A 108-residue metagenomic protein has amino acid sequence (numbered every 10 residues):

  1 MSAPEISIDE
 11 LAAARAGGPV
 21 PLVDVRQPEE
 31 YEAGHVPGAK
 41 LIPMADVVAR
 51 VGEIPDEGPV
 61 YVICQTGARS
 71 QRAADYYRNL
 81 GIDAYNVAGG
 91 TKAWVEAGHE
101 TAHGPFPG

Functional and structural regions predicted by a protein language model:
M1-P21, Q27-P59, A68-G108: Rhodanese-like catalytic fold shared by cysteine-dependent sulfurtransferases and DSP/PTP-type phosphatases
I63: Short, surface-exposed ligand- or partner-binding patches at beta-edge/loop junctions that are enriched in aromatics
